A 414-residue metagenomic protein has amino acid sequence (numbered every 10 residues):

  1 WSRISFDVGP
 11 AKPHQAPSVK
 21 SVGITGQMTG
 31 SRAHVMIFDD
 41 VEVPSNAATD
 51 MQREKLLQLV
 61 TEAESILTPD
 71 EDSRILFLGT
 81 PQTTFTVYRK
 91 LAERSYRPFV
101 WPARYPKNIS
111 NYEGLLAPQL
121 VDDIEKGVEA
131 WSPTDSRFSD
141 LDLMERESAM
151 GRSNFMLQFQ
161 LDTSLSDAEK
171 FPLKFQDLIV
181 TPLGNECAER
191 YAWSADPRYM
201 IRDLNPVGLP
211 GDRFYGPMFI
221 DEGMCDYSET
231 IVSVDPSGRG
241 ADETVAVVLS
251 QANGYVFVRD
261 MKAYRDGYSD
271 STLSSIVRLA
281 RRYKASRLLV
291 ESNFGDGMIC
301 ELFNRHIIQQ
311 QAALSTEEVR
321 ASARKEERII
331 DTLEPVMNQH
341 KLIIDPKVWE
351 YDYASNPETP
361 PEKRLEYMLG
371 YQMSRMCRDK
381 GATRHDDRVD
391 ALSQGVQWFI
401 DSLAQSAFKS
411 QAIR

Functional and structural regions predicted by a protein language model:
W1-M28: Conserved nucleotide-state-sensing and coupling region of NTP-binding domains
W1-S2, S18, R32, E42 (+1 more regions): Conserved GTP-binding G-domain of TRAFAC-class P-loop NTPases and closely related GTPase folds
P10, V35-I109, E113-G114: Signature of the SF2 helicase/ATPase Hel1-core->accessory helical subdomain module
S21, I75, P98-V100, I231-S233 (+2 more regions): Conserved beta-strand scaffold positions in the cores of enzyme catalytic domains, especially in NTP/NDP-utilizing
Q27-T29, P44-S45, G240, D296: Catalytic P-loop NTPase motifs of RecA-like helicase/translocase cores
H34, L78, T84-R89, F138-V319 (+1 more regions): RNase H-like, metal-dependent nuclease domains and their acidic two-metal-ion catalytic environment used
L76-S164: Acidic, glycine-rich loop-and-beta core segments that form the ion-binding/anion-interacting portion of active sites
I109-L116, A313-T359: Short alpha-helix plus adjacent loop in nuclease-associated cores
